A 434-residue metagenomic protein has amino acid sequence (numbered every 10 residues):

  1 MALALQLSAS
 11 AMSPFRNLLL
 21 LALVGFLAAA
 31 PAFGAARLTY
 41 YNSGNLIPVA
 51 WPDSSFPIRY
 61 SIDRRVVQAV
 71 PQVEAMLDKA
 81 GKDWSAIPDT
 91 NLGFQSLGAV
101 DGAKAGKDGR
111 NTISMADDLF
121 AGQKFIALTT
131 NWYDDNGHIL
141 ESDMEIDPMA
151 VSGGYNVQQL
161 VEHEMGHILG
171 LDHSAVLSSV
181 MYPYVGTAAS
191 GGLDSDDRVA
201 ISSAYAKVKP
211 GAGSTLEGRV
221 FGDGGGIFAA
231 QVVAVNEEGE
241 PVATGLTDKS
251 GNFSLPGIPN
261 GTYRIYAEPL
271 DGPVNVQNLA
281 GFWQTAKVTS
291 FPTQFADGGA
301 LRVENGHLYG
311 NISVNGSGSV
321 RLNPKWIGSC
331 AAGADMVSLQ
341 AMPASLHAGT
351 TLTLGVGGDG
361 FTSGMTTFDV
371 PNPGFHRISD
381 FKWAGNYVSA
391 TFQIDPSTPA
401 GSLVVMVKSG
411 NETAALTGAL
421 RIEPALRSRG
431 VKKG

Functional and structural regions predicted by a protein language model:
A4-L19: Bacterial N-terminal signal peptides that target proteins for export
L20-A28: Bacterial N-terminal signal peptides
A32-C330, T353: Zinc-dependent metalloendopeptidases
A50-P52, P210-G211, G224-F228, S345-L346 (+2 more regions): A short beta-turn/strand-edge loop motif at beta-sheet boundaries
A296, L308, G401, T413-T417: Extracellular and select intracellular beta-sandwich modules with Ser/Thr-enriched, small-residue motifs on
S319-T367, E412-G434: Beta-strand/beta-sandwich contexts
Q340, H347-N411: Immunoglobulin-like IPT/TIG beta-sandwich domains and homologous Ig-like subdomains
